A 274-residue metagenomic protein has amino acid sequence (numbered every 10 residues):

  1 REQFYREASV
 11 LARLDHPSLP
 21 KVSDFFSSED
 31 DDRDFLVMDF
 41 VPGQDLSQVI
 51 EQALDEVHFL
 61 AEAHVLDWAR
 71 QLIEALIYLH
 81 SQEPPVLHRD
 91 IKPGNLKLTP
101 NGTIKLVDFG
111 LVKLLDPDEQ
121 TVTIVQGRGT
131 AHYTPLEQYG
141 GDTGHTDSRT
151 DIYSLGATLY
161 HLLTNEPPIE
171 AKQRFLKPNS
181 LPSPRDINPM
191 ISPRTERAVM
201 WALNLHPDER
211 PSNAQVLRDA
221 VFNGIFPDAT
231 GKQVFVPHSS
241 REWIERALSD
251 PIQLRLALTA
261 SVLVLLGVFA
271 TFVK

Functional and structural regions predicted by a protein language model:
R1-R13: AlphaC helix of the eukaryotic protein kinase fold
R6, D15-S18, D30, P42: Flexible N-lobe loop architecture of eukaryotic-like protein kinase catalytic domains
K21-D34: Short beta-strand micro-motifs within the conserved protein kinase catalytic domain, predominantly in the N-lobe
L46-L60: AlphaC helix of the protein kinase catalytic domain
W68-A69: Activation segment signature within eukaryotic-like protein kinase domains
I73-V86: Protein kinase catalytic-loop region centered on the HRD/HxD motif
H132-A229: C-terminal lobe helix-coil module of Hanks-type protein kinase domains
